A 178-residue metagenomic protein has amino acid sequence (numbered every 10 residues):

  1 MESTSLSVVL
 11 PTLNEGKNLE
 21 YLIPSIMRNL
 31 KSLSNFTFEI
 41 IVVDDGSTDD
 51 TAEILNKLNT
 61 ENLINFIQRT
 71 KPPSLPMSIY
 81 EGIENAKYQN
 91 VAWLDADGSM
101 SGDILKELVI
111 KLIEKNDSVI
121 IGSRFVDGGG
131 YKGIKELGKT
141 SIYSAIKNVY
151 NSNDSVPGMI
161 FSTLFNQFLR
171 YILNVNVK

Functional and structural regions predicted by a protein language model:
M1-R28: N-proximal low-complexity "stem/linker" segments adjacent to membrane-targeting elements
S3, T60-E61, A86-Q89: Active-site acidic short loop of glycosyltransferases
E15-L19, S47, S101: Donor nucleotide-sugar binding loop of glycosyltransferases
L30-N35, L58-I64: Short helix-capping segments at alpha-helix termini
S34-G46, I67-Q68: Short beta-strand/loop segment that forms part of the nucleotide-sugar
D44-E53, G98: A conserved acidic beta->alpha catalytic loop
I67-N85, N90, G102-K178: Acceptor/aglycone-binding surface of glycosyltransferases and processive sugar-polymer synthases
